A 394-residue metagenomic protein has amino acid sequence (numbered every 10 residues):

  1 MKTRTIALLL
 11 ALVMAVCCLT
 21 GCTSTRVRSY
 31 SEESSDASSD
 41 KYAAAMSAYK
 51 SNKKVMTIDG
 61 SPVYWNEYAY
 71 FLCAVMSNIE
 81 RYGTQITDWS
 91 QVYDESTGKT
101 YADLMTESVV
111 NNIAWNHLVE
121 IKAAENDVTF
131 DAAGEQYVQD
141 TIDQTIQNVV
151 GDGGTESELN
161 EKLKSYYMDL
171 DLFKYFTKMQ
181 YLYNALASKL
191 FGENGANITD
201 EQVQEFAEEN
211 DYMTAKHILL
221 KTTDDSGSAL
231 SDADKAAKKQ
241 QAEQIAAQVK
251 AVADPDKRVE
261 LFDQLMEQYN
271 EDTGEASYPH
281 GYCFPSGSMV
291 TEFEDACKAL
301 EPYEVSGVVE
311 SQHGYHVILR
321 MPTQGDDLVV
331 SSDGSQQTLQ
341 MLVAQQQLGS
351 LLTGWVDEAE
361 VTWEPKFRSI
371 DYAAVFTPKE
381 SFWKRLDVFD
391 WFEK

Functional and structural regions predicted by a protein language model:
M1-D103, E107, E358, T362-K394: Short, low-structural-confidence N-terminal segments
T5, A132-G134, E275, S306: A generic structural-conservation signal
S24-K50, E158-A237, S288-K394: PPIase-associated folding chaperone regions across multiple families
G60-P62, E67-A69, A132-G134, L219-D224 (+1 more regions): A mature extracytoplasmic/lumenal domain signature
N66, Y70, E107-N112, N116-A124 (+14 more regions): Solvent-exposed, polar/charged alpha-helical surfaces in well-ordered, non-transmembrane soluble domains, broadly
A74-M105, A124-F206, D232-A237: Charged, solvent-exposed helices and adjacent loops that form client-binding or oligomerization surfaces
D94, D224, N270, F284 (+1 more regions): Acidic surface patches and DE-rich sequence motifs
Q244-F293, P322, L328-V330: Peptidyl-prolyl cis-trans isomerase
